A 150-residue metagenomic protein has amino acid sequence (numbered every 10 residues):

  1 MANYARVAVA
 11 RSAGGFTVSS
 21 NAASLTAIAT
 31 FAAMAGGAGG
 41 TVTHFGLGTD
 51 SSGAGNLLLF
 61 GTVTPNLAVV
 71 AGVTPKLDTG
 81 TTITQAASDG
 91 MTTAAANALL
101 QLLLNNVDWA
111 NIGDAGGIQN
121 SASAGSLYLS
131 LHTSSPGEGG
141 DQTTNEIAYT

Functional and structural regions predicted by a protein language model:
M1-T150: Small cysteine-rich, disulfide-bonded extracellular modules of the LU/uPAR three-finger superfamily and closely related
